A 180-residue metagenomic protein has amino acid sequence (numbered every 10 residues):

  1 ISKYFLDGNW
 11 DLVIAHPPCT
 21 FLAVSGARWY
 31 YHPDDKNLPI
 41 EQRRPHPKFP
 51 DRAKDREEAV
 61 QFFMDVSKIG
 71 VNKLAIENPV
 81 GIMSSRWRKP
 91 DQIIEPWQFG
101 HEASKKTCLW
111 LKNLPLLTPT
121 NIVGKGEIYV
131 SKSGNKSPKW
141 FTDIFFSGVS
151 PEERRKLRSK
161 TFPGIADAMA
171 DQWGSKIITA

Functional and structural regions predicted by a protein language model:
I1-A180: Conserved active-site and SAM-binding loop architecture of S-adenosyl-L-methionine-dependent nucleic-acid
